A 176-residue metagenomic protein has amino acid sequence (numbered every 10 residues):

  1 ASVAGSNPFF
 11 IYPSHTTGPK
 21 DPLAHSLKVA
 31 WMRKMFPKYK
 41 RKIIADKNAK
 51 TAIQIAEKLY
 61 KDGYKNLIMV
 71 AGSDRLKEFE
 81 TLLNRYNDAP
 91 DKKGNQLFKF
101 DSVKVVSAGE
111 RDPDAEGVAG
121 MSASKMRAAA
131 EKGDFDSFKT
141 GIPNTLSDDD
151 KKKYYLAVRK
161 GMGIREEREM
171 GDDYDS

Functional and structural regions predicted by a protein language model:
A1-Y174: Nucleotidyltransferase catalytic core that binds NTPs
